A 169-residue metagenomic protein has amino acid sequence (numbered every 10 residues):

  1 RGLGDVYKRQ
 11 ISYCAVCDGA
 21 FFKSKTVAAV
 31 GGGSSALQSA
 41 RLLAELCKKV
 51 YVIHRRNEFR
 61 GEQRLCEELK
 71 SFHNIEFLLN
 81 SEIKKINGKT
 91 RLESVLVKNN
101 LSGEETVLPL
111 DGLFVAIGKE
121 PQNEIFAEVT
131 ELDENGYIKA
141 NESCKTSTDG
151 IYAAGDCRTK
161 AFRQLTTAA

Functional and structural regions predicted by a protein language model:
G2-Y7: Short, small-residue-biased leader/transition segments that mark boundaries at the very start of proteins
K8-F21, I117-T167: FAD-site-proximal beta/loop scaffold in flavoenzymes
S24, L110-D111, T148: Active-site acidic short loop of glycosyltransferases
T26-A29: Beta1/beta-strand and adjacent pyrophosphate-binding region of the FAD-binding site in flavoprotein oxidoreductases
G31-G33: Glycine-rich Rossmann-fold phosphate-binding loop(s) that bind the pyrophosphate of adenine dinucleotide cofactors
A36: N-terminal Rossmann-fold NAD(P) dinucleotide-binding loop
A40-R41: Generic hydrophobic/aromatic pocket-lining and core-packing "Φ" positions
E45-N141: A Rossmann-like FAD-binding core segment of flavoenzymes
